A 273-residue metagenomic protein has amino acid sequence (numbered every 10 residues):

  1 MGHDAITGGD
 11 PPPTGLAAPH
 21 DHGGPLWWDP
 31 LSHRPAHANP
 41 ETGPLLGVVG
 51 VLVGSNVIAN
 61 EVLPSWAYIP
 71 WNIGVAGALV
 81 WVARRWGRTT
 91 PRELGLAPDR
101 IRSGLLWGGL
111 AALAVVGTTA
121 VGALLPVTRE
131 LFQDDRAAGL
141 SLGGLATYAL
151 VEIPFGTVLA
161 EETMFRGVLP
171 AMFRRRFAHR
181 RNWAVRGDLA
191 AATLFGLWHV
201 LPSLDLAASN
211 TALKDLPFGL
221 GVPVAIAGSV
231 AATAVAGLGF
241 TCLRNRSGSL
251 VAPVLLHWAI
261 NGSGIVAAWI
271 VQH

Functional and structural regions predicted by a protein language model:
G2-H37: Short, Lys/Arg-rich, polar N-terminal cytosolic tail immediately upstream of the first transmembrane signal-anchor
L31-G47, D99-L106, H179-G187, L250-A252: N-terminal export and membrane-targeting signals
A36-T89, S103, W107, A138-Y148: Alpha-helical transmembrane segments in multi-pass membrane proteins
G43-N60, T89-L96, F132, M172 (+2 more regions): Hydrophobic alpha-helical transmembrane segments
V49-N60, V115-V121, A192-L201, I260-V266: Aromatic-anchored segments of alpha-helical transmembrane domains
P64, R84, R88-T89, A123-D135 (+3 more regions): Transmembrane helix-loop junctions in multipass membrane proteins, especially transporters and channels
P91-A160, R175-R180, T211-L220: Juxtamembrane helix-loop-helix connectors linking adjacent transmembrane helices in multi-pass membrane enzymes
L145-H273: Transmembrane helix-loop-helix hairpins at the membrane interface of multi-pass integral membrane proteins
